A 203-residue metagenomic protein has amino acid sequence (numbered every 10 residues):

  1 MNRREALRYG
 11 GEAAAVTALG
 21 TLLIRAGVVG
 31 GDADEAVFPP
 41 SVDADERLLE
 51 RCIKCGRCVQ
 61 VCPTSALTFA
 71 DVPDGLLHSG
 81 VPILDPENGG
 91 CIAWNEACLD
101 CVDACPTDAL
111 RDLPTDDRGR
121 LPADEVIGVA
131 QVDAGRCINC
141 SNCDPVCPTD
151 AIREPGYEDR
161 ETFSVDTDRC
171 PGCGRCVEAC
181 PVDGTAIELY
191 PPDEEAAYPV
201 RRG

Functional and structural regions predicted by a protein language model:
M1-G203: Non-ligating segments of multi-cofactor redox enzymes
